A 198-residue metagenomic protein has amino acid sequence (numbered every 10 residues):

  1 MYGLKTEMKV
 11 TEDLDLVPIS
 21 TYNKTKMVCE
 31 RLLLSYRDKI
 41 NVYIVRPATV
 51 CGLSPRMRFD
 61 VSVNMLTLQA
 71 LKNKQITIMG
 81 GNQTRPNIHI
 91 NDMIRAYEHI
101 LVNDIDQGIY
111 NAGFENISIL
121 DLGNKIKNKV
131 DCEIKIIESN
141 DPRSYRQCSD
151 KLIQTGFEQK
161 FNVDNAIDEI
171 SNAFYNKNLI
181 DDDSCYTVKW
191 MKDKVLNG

Functional and structural regions predicted by a protein language model:
M1-I44, T49-V50, P55: Catalytic helix-loop patch of NAD(P)-dependent Rossmann-fold dehydrogenases
M27, C51-N64, K74, I90-N91 (+2 more regions): Glycine/proline-rich active-site loop of Rossmann-fold NAD(P)-dependent oxidoreductases
V42-R56, M65-I88: A conserved pocket-lining segment of Rossmann-fold NAD(P)-dependent short-chain dehydrogenase/reductase
V50-S54, I78-T84, I109-I117, E138-P142 (+1 more regions): Glycine-rich Rossmann NAD(P)(H)-binding loop
A70, A96-H99, N103-D150: Mid/C-terminal beta-alpha module of Rossmann-like enzyme folds, strongest in SDR-family dehydrogenases/epimerases
N73-I78, I100-A112, K177-Y186: Core catalytic loop region at the nicotinamide-binding pocket of NAD(P)H-dependent oxidoreductases
P86-D92, N162: A conserved structural motif in NAD(P)-dependent oxidoreductases
V163-G198: Amphipathic terminal alpha-helices
